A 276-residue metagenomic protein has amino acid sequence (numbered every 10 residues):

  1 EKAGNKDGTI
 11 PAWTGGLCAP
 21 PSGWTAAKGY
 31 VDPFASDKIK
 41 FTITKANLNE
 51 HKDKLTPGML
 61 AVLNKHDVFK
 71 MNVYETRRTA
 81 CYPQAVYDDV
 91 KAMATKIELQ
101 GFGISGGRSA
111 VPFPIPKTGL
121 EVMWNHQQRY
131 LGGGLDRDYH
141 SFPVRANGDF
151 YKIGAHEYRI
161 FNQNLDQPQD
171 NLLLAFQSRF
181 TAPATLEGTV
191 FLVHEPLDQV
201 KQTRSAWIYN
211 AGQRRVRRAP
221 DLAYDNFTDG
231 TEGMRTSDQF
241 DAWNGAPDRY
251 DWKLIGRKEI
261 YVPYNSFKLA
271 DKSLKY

Functional and structural regions predicted by a protein language model:
K2-T203, N210: Solvent-exposed N-terminal domain segments of exported/luminal and surface proteins
T185-N244: Loop-centered beta-sheet repeat module
D221-K275: Active-site cradle of extracellular carbohydrate-active enzymes
